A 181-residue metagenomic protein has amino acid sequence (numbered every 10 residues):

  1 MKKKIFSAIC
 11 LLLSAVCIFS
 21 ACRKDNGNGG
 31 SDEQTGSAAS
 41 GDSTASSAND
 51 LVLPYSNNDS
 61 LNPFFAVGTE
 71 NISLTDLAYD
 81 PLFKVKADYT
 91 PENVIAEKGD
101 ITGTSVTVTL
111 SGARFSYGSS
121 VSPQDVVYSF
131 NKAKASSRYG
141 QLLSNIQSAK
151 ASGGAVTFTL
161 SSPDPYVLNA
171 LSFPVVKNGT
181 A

Functional and structural regions predicted by a protein language model:
M1-F6: Positively charged n-region of N-terminal signal peptides that target proteins for export
C17-I18: Hydrophobic core
C22-E33: Bacterial lipoprotein signal-peptidase II cleavage site
T35-V52: N-terminal low-complexity, Pro/Thr/Ser-rich intrinsically disordered segments that act as propeptides or flexible
S47-N57, S105-L110, S129, V156-F158: Short, well-ordered beta-strand elements
P54-I101, T109, N131, L143: N-terminal lobe/hinge region of extracytoplasmic solute-binding protein
E97-S137: Aromatic- and charge-enriched surface segment that lines or borders ligand/interaction sites
D100, Q141-T180: Surface-exposed binding/hinge segments that line and control ligand-binding clefts or catalytic entry sites
